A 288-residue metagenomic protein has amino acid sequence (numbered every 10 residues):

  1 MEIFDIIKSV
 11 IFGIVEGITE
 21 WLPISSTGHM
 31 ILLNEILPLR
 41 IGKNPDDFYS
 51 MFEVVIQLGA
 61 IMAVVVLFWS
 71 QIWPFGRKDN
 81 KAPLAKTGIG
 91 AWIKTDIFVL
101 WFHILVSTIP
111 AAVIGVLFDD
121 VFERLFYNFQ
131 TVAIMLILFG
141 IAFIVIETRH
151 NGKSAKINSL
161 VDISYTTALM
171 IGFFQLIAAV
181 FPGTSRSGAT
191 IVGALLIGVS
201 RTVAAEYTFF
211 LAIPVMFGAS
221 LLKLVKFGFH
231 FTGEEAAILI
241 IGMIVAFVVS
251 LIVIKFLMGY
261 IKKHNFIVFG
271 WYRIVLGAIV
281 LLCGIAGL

Functional and structural regions predicted by a protein language model:
M1-L288: Multi-pass membrane proteins that catalyze or facilitate reactions on polyprenyl-/lipid-phosphate substrates and their
